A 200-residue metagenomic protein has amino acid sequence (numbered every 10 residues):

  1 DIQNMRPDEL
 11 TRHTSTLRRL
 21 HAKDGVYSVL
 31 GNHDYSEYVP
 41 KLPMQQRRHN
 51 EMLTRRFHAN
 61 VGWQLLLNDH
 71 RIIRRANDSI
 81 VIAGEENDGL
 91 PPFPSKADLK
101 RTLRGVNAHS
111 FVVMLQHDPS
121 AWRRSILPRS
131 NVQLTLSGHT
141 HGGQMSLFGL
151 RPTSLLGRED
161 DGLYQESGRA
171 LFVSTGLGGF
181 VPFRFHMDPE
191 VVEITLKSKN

Functional and structural regions predicted by a protein language model:
D1-N200: Soluble catalytic domains of enzymes that build or remodel membrane lipids, polysaccharides, and related
